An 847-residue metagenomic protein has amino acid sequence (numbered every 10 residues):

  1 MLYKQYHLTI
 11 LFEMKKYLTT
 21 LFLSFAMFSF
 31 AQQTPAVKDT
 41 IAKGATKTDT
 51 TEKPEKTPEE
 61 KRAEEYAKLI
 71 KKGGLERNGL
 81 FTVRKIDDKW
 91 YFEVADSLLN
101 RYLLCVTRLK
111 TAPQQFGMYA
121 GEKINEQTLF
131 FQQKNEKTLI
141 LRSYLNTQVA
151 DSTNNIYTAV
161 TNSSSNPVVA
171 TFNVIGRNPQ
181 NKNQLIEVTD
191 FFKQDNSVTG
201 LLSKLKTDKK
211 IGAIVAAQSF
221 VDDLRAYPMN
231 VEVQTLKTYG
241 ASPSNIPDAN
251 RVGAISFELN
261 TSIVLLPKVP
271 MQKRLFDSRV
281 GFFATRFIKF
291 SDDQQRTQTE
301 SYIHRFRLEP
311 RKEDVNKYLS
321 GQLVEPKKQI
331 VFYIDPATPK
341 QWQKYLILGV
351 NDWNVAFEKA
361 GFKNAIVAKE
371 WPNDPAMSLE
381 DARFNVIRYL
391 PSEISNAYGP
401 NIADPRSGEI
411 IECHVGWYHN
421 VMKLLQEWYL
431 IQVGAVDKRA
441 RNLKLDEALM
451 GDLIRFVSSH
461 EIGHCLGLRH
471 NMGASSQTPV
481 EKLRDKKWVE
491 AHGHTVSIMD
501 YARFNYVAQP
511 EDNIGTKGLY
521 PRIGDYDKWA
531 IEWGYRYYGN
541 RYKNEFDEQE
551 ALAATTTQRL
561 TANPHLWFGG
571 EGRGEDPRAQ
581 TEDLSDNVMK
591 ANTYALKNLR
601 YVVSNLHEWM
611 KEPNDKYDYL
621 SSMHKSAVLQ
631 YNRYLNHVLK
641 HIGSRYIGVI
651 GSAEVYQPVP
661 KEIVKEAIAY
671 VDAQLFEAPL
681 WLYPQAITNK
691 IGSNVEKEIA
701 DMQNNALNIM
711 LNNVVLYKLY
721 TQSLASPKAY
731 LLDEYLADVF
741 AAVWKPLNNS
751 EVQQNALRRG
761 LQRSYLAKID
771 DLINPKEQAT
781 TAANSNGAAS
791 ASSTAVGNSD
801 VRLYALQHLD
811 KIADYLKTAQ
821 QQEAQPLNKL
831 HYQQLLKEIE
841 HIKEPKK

Functional and structural regions predicted by a protein language model:
M1-A36: Bacterial Sec-dependent N-terminal signal peptides
P35-T338, A356, A365, W371-L424 (+5 more regions): Auxiliary tRNA-acceptor-end handling modules of aminoacyl-tRNA synthetases
E64, K344-N351, V355, F456 (+2 more regions): Solvent-exposed, polar/charged alpha-helical surfaces in well-ordered, non-transmembrane soluble domains, broadly
P339-L346, E447-R455, H492, H624 (+1 more regions): Solvent-exposed, acidic/flexible segments
N351-F362, G463-H464, L468, F504 (+2 more regions): Sec-exported extracytoplasmic/periplasmic mature domains
E370-L390, D452-Q509: The catalytic-center signature of Zn2+-dependent metalloproteases
A403, E409-W417, S458-L466, A508-Q509 (+2 more regions): Extended catalytic-interface subdomain
S475-K847: Conserved catalytic/binding loops enriched for acidic/polar residues
